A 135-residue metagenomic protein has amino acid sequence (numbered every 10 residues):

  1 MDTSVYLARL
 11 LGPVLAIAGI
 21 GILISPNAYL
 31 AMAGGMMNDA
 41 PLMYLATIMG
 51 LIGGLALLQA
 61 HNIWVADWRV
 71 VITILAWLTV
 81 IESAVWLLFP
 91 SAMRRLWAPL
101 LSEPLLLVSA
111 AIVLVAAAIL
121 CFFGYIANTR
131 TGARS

Functional and structural regions predicted by a protein language model:
M1-S135: Membrane-interface extramembranous regions
